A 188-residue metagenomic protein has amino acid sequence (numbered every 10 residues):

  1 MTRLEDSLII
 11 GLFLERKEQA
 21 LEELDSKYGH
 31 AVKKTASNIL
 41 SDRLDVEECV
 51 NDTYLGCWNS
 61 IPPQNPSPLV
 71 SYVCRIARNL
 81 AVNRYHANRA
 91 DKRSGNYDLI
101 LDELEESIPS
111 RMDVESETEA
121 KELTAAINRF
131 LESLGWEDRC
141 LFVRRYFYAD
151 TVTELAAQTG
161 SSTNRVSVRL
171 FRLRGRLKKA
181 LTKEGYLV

Functional and structural regions predicted by a protein language model:
L14-E15, S41, N51-L69, A87: Sigma70-family region 2
L14-E23, K33-D52, Q158, T163 (+1 more regions): Short, charged helix-capping/linker segments at alpha-helix termini
E15-E18, P109-V143, Y148-D150, K178: Amphipathic alpha-helical segment used for protein-protein interaction
L24, Y28, V32, C49 (+3 more regions): Residue-level preference for hydrophobic side chains embedded in well-ordered alpha helices
D25-S26, S37, R145-F147, F171: Short amphipathic helical patch at the helix-1/turn junction of helix-turn-helix
K33-S37, Y54-P62, R78-H86, V143 (+2 more regions): Short amphipathic alpha-helical interface segments enriched in basic and hydrophobic/aromatic residues, used as
P68, V82, I127, D138 (+3 more regions): DNA-recognition helix of helix-turn-helix
R75-Y97, A120: Arg/Lys-rich amphipathic alpha helix in sigma70-family domain 2
